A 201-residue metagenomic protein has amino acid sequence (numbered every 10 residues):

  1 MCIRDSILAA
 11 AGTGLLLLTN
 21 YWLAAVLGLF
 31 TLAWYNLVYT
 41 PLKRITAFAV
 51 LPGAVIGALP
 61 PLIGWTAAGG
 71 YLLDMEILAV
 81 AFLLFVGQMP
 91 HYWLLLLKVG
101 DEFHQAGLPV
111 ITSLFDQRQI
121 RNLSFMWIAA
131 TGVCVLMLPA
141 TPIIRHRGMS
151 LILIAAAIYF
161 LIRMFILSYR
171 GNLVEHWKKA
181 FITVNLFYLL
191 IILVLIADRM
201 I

Functional and structural regions predicted by a protein language model:
R4-A68: Intramembrane alpha-helical segments
R4-G12, F85-P139: Solvent-exposed interhelical
S6, A25-L29, L51, I77-A81 (+4 more regions): Hydrophobic alpha-helical transmembrane segments
L8-A9, T13, L32, G57-A58 (+4 more regions): Residue-level recognition of pore/gate-forming positions within transmembrane alpha-helices of multi-pass
A11-V26, P60-L84, C134-G148, I196-I201: Helix-coil boundary and interhelical linker segments in multi-pass alpha-helical membrane proteins
A33-V38, A81-G100, A155-L167: Transmembrane alpha-helical segments that form the membrane-embedded catalytic/substrate-channel core of multi-pass
N122-I166: Glycine/small-residue-rich hydrophobic helix-like segments
L161-L190: Interfacial loop-to-transmembrane junctions
